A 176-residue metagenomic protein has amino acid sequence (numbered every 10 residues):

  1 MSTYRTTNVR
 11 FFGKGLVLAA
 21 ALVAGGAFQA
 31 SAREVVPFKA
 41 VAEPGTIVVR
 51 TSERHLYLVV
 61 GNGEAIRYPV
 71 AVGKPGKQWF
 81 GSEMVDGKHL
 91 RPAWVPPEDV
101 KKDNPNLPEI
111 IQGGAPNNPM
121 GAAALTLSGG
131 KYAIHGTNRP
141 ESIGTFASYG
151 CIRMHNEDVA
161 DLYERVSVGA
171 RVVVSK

Functional and structural regions predicted by a protein language model:
M1-T3, A27: Short linear, low-complexity motifs centered on an aromatic residue
T3-V17: Bacterial N-terminal signal peptides that target proteins for export
K14, A30-A32: N-terminal, post-cleavage mature segments of outer-membrane and organellar outer-membrane proteins involved
V17-L22, V95: Hydrophobic alpha-helical targeting segments used for export or membrane insertion
L22-A30: C-terminal segment of classical bacterial N-terminal signal peptides
R33-T137, D161-E164: Gly/Pro-biased beta-strand-loop elements
P140-M154: C-terminal/domain-terminus segments
I152, E157-K176: N-terminal targeting pre-sequences for secretion and organelle import
